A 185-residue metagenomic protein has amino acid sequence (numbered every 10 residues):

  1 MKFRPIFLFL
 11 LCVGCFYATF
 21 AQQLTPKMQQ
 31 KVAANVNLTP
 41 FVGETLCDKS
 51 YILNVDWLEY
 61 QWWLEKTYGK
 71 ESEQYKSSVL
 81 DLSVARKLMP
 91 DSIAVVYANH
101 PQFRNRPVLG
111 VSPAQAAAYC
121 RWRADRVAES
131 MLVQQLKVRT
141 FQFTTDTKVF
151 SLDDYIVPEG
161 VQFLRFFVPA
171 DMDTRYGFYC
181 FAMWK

Functional and structural regions predicted by a protein language model:
M1-M28: Bacterial Sec-dependent N-terminal signal peptides
L11-G14, Y119, Y179: The N-terminal extracellular segments of secreted preproproteins, especially immediately downstream of signal
Q23-V42: Short N-terminal segments immediately surrounding and downstream of signal-peptide cleavage
T45-F163, F167-D171: Active-site microenvironments of metalloenzymes and redox enzymes
D173-K185: Short, structured beta-strand segments at or near domain termini in extracellular proteins/domains
